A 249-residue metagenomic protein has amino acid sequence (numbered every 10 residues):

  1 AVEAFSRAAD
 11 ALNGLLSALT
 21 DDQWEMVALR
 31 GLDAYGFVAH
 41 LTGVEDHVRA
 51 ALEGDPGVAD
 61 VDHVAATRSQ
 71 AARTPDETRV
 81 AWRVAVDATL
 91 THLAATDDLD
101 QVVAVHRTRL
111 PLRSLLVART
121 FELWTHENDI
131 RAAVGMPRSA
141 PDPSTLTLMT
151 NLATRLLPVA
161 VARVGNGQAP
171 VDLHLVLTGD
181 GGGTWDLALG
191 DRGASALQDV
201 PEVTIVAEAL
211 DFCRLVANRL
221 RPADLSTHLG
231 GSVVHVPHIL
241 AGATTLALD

Functional and structural regions predicted by a protein language model:
A1, V44-L90: Short, helix-capping/interhelical loops that line the mouth of catalytic, cofactor-, or ligand-binding pockets
A1-G54, T178-G182, A188-G190, A217: Conserved small-residue-rich
A4-A8, H40, T78-A81, A85 (+2 more regions): Amphipathic alpha-helix face/heptad-repeat signature
A8-A11, L15, V44, A85-A88 (+3 more regions): Amphipathic, well-ordered alpha-helical segments in soluble domains
D21-V61, H106-A160: Short, contiguous alpha-helical
T67-R79, D100-R113: Acidic/His metal-coordination segments adjacent to aromatic residues that form catalytic metal sites in metalloenzymes
S144-L189: A glycine-rich beta-turn/hairpin centered on an aromatic-Pro dipeptide
Q198-D249: C-terminal interaction segments
